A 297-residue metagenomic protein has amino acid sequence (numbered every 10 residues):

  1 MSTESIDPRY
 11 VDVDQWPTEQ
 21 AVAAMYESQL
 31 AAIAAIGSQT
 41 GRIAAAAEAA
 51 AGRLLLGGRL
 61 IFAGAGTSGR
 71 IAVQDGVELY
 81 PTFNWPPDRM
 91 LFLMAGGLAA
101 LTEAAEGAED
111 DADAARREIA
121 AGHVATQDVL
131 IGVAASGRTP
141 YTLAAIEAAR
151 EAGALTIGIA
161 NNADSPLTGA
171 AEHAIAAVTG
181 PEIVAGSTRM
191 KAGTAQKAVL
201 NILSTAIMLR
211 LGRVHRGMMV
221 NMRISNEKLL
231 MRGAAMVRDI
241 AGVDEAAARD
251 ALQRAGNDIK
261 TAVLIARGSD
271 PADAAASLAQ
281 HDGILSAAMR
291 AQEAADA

Functional and structural regions predicted by a protein language model:
M1-A35, Q39: Cofactor-/ligand-binding subdomain signature composed of acidic, glycine-rich, tryptophan-containing flexible loops
A24-A32, F92-E103, H215, G256: Gly-rich Lys/Arg/Thr-decorated short loops/hinges at beta-loop-alpha junctions or inter-strand turns that position
A32-G41, G132-T139: Short, glycine-rich nucleotide/cofactor-binding loops
S38-R53: A short, well-structured juxtamembrane/interface segment
L55-L56, E151: Residues at the C-terminal ends
I61-V199, T205-L211: Glycine-rich phosphate-binding loops that contact phosphosugars or nucleotide phosphates
I207-A297: Short, amphipathic alpha-helical interaction segments embedded in low-complexity terminal/linker regions of eukaryotic
